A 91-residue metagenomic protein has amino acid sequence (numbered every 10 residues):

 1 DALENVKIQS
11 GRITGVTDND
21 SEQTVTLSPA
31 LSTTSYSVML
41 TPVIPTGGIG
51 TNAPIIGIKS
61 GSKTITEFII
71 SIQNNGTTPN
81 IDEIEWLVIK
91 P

Functional and structural regions predicted by a protein language model:
D1-S37, P42-G48, P54-P91: Extracellular receptor-binding modules and their adjoining Ser/Thr/Gly/Asp/Asn-rich linkers
